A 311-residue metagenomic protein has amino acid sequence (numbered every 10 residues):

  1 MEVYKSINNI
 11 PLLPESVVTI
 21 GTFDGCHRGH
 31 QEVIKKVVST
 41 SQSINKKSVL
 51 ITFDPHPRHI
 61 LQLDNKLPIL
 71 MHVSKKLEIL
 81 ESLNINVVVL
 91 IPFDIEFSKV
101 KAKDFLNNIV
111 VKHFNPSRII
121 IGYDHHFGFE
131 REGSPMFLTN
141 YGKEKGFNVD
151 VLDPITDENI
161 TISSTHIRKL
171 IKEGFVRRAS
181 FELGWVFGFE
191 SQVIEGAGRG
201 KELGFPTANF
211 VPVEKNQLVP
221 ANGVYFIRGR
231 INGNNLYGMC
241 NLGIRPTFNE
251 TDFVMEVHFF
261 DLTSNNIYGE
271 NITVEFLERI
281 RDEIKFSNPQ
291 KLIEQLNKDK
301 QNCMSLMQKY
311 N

Functional and structural regions predicted by a protein language model:
E2-N8, V89: Short acidic-hydrophobic, aromatic-tinged amphipathic segments that line or gate anion-handling sites
I7-H72: N-terminal catalytic cores of NTP/NDP-binding nucleotidyl/phosphoryl-transfer enzymes
N9-L12, I95-S98, T156-I160: A short acidic, often aromatic-flanked loop/helix-cap motif at beta-alpha or helix-coil junctions that lines enzyme
H27, L80, I119, A179 (+2 more regions): Residue-level signal for inorganic ion chemistry
H59-Y123, F127-K145: N-terminal Rossmann-like or analogous alpha/beta NTP/dinucleotide-binding catalytic cores that position adenine
G142-N241: Glycine-rich, Lys/Arg-enriched anion-binding loops that position phosphate/diphosphate groups for phosphoryl
G196-N311: Phosphate/ribose-recognition catalytic cores of enzymes acting on nucleotide-derived substrates
